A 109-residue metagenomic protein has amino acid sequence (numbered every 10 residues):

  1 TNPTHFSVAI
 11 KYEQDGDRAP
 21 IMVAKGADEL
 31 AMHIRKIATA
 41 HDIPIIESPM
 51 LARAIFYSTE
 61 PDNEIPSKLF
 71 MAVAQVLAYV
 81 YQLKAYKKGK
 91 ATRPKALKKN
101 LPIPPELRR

Functional and structural regions predicted by a protein language model:
T1-S48, A52, Y57: Helical hairpin unit composed of two closely spaced alpha helices linked by a short loop
I10, H41-I45, P49, T59-N63 (+1 more regions): Conserved NTP-handling cores and scaffolds of large molecular machines
L69, Y81-R109: Short, charged, intrinsically disordered terminal tails
